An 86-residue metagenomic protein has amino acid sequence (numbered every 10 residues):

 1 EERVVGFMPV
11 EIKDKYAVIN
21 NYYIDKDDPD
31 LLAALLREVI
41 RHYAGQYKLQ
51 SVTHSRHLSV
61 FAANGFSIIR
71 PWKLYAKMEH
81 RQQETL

Functional and structural regions predicted by a protein language model:
E2-I12, V18: Conserved beta-strand in the GNAT
K13-D27: Conserved acetyl-CoA binding element of GNAT-fold acetyltransferases
D27-R41: Conserved acetyl-CoA-binding loop-helix of GNAT-fold acetyltransferases
R41-H42, V60: Alpha-helical scaffold elements within enzyme catalytic domains, especially in hydrolases
Y43-H54: Conserved GNAT acetyl-CoA-binding A-motif
H54-W72: Conserved active-site alpha-helix within GNAT-family acetyltransferase domains
L74-K77: Minor-groove-contacting beta-hairpin "wing" of winged helix-turn-helix DNA-binding domains
H80-L86: Conserved N-terminal entry element of GNAT/NAT acetyltransferase domains
